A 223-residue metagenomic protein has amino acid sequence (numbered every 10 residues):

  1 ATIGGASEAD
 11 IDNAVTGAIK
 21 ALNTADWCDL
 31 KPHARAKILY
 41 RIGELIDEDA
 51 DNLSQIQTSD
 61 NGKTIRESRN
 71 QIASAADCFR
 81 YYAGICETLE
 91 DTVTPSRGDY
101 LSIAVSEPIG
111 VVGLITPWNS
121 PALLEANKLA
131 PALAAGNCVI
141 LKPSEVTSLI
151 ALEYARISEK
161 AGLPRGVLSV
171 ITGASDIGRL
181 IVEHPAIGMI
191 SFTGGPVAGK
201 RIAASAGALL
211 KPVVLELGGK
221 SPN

Functional and structural regions predicted by a protein language model:
A1-T2, I187: Conserved C-terminal structural/oligomerization subdomain of aldehyde/semialdehyde dehydrogenase
T2-L89: Glycine-rich loop-to-alpha-helix module at the N-terminal edge of alpha/beta enzyme cores
A9, E48, N52, K63 (+5 more regions): Short alpha-helical
L30, I115, K142, I171-G173 (+1 more regions): Structural motif
R35, Q57, F79, G136 (+3 more regions): Residue-level signal for inorganic ion chemistry
T92-R165, L210: Conserved small-residue-rich beta-alpha loop and adjacent elements that most often cradle the phosphate/pyrophosphate
V111, K160-N223: Conserved NAD(P)+-binding/catalytic subdomain of aldehyde/semialdehyde dehydrogenases
